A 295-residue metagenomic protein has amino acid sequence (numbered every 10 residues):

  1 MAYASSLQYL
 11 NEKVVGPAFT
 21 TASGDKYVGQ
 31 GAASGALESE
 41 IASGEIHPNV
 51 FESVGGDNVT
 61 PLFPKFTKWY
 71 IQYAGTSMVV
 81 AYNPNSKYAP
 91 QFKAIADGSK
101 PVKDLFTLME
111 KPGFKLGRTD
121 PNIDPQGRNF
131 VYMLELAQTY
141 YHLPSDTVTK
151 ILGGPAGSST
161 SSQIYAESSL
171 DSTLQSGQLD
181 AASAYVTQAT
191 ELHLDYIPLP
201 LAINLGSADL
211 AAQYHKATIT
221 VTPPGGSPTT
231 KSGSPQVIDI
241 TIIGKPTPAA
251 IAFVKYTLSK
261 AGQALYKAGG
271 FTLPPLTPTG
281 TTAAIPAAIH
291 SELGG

Functional and structural regions predicted by a protein language model:
M1-S23, G35, S39-G44, P84-S86 (+1 more regions): Exported/periplasmic ABC-transporter solute-binding proteins
S23-G29: A generic structural motif
G29, Y70, Y196-P198: Conserved beta-strand scaffold positions in the cores of enzyme catalytic domains, especially in NTP/NDP-utilizing
A32, F51-V54, S183-A184: Short beta-strand and adjacent tight-turn residues that come in two discontinuous sequence segments and form the edges
S39, S43-S53, V59-Q72: Short beta-strand-centered segments that line the small-molecule binding cleft or hinge of alpha/beta clamshell
